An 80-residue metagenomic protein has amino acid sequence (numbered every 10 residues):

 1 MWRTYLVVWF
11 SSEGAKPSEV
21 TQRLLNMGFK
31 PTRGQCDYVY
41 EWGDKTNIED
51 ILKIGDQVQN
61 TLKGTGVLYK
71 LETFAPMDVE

Functional and structural regions predicted by a protein language model:
M1-Y5, S11-E80: Long, contiguous binding/interaction regions
